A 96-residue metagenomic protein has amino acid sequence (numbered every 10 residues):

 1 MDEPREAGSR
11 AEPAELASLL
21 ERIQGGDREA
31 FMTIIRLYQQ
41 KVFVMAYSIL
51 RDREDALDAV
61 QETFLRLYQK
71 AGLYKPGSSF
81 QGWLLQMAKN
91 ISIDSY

Functional and structural regions predicted by a protein language model:
M1-E21: Extreme N-terminal regulatory/targeting segments of RNA polymerase sigma factors
R5-G8, Q24-T33, F43-E62: Short, charged helix-capping/linker segments at alpha-helix termini
P13-L20, R28, M32, R53 (+3 more regions): Short, structured helix-loop boundary elements
I23-Q24, Y96: Hydrophobic residues in alpha-helical segments
Q24-G25, R51, E62-S79: Sigma70-family region 2
G26, L37, K75, M87: Residue-level signal for short amphipathic helical patches enriched in basic/charged and nearby hydrophobic residues
V42, A46, A71, L84 (+1 more regions): Hydrophobic-face residues of short alpha-helical interaction/recognition segments
